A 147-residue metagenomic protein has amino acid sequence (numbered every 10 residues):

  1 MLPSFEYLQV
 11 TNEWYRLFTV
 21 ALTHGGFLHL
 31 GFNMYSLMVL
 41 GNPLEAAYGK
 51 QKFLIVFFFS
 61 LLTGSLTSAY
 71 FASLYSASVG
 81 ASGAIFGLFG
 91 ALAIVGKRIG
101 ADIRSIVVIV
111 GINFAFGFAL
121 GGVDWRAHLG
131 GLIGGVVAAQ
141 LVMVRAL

Functional and structural regions predicted by a protein language model:
M1-V79, F118-V123: N-terminal TM1-TM2 helical hairpin plus the immediately adjacent luminal interfacial "cap"
T11, F118-L147: C-terminal transmembrane module of polytopic alpha-helical membrane proteins
N12-R16, V56, A101-A119, L147: Aromatic-enriched alpha-helical transmembrane segments of multi-pass intramembrane proteins
F18, H29, G49, G83 (+3 more regions): Divalent metal-coordination and catalytic microenvironments
G41, G90-V95, G135-M143: Hydrophobic transmembrane alpha-helices
A46-Q51, L92-V107, M143-L147: Alpha-helical transmembrane bundle and helix-membrane interface signal in multi-pass integral membrane proteins
L54-F58, I85, I106-G111, L129 (+1 more regions): Hydrophobic alpha-helical transmembrane segments
F71-A91, A127: Membrane-interface micro-motifs in multi-pass membrane enzymes
